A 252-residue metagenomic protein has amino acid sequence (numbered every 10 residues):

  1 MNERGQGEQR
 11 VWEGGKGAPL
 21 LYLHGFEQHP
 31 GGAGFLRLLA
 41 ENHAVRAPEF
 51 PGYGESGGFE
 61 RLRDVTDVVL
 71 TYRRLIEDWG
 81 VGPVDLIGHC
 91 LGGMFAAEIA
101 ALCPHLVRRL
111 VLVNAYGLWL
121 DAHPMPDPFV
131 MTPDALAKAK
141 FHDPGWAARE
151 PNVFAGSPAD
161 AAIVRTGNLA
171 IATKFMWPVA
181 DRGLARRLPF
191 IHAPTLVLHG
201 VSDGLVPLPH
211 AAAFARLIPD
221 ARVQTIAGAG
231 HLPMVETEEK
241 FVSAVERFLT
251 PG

Functional and structural regions predicted by a protein language model:
G7-E55: Conserved HGGG/HGGXW glycine-rich cap/lid loop of the alpha/beta-hydrolase fold
R46-I87, S243: Active-site loop/oxyanion-hole signature of alpha/beta-hydrolase fold enzymes
G88, G92, A96: Gly/Ala-rich beta-loop-alpha elbow adjacent to hydrolase catalytic centers
A97-L102, R108-A139: Flexible "cap/lid" loop of the alpha/beta hydrolase fold
D121-D127, D134-H192: Conserved alpha/beta-hydrolase catalytic His-Asp/Glu region
I191, V197-H199: Short beta-strand/loop motif that positions the catalytic acidic residue of the alpha/beta-hydrolase fold
S202-V206: Acidic catalytic loop of the alpha/beta-hydrolase fold
A221-G252: Catalytic active-site module of serine/aspartate enzymes centered on a nucleophile-bearing elbow/loop
